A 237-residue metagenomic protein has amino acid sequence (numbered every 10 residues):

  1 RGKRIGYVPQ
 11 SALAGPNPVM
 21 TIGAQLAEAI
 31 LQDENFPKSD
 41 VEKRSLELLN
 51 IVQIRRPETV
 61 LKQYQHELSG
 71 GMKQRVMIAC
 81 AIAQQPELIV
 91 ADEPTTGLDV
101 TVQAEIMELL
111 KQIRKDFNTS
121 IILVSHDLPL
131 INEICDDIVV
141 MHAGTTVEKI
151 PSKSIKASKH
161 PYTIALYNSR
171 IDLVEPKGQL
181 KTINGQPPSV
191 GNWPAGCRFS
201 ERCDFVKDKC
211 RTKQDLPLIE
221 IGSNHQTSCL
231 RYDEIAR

Functional and structural regions predicted by a protein language model:
S11, P18-L31: Q-loop/switch helix immediately C-terminal to the Walker
L26, I78, I89, V102 (+1 more regions): Hydrophobic anchor residue at the start of the ABC signature
D40-T59, Y167-N168: Conserved ABC ATPase "signature" region
Q63-L68, M72: Conserved ABC ATPase signature
A83-E87: A short, proline-enriched helix->beta-strand linker immediately N-terminal to the Walker B motif in ABC-type P-loop
P94, L98, V102-G178: P-loop NTP-binding/switch modules centered on Walker-like glycine-rich loops
I150-R237: Charged, flexible cofactor/metal-binding loops and thiol motifs
